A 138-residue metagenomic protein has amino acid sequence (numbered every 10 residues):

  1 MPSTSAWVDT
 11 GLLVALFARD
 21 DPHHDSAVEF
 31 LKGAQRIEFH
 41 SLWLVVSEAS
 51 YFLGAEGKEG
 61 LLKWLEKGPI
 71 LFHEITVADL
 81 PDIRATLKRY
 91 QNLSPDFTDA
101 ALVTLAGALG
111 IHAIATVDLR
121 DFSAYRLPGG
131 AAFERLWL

Functional and structural regions predicted by a protein language model:
P2-A6, F17, D25-S94, T104 (+2 more regions): PIN-domain endoribonuclease scaffold, especially VapC-family toxins
W7, T116: Generic enzyme active-site microenvironment
T10, W43, D99-A100: Conserved glycosyltransferase catalytic-site signature
A101-L102, I114: Conserved short hydrophobic patches within well-ordered secondary structure
L119: ATP/adenylate-binding site constellation spanning eukaryotic-like Ser/Thr protein kinases, ABC-transporter
